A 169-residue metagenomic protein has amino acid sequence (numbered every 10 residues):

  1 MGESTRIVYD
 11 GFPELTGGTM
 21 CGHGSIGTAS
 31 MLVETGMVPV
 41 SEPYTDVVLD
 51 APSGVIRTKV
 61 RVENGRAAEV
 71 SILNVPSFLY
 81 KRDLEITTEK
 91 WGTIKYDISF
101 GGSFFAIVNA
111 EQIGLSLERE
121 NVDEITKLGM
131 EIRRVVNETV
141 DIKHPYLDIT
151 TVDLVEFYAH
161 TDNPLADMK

Functional and structural regions predicted by a protein language model:
M1-M20, S25-K169: Active-site proximal loop and beta-alpha junction motif in alpha/beta enzyme cores
